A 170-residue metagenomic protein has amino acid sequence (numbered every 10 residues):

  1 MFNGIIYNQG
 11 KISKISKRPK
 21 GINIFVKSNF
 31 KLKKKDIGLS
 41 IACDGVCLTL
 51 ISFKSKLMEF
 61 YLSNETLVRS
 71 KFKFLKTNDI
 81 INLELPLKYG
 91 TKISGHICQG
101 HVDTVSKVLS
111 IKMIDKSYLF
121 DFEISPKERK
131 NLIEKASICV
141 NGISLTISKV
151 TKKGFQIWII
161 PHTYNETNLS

Functional and structural regions predicted by a protein language model:
M1-S170: Conserved loop->alpha-helix
